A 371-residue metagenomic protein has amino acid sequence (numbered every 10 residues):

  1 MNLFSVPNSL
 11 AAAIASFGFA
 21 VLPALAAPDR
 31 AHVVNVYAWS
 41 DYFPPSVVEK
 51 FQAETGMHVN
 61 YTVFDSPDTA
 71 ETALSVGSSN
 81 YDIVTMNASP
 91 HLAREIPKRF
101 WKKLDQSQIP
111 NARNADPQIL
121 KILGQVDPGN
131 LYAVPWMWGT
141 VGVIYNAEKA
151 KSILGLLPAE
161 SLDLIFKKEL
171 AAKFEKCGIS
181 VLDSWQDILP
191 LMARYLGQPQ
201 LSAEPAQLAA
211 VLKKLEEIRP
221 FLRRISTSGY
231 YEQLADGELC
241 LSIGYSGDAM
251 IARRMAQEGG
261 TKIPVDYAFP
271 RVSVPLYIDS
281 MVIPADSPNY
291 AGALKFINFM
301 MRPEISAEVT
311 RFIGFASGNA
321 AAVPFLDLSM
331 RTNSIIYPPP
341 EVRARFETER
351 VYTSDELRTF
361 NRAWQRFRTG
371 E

Functional and structural regions predicted by a protein language model:
N2, S9-P23: Bacterial N-terminal signal peptides
A26-E95: Early extracytoplasmic/lumenal segment of secretory-pathway proteins
Y81-M86, R223-R224, C240-Y245: Paired acidic/hydrophobic, glycine-rich loop segments that form the ligand-binding mouth/hinge of periplasmic-binding
N87-L92, I96-F221, S228-A235: Extracytoplasmic ligand-binding site segments that recognize negatively charged/polar headgroups
P90-R94, L241-K262: A ligand-binding cleft/hinge motif common to bilobed small-molecule-binding domains
L208-E217, R223, T261-S287, R331: Periplasmic-binding protein-like
D279, P284-R345: Mature extracytoplasmic/periplasmic domains
P340-E371: Conserved C-terminal helix/tail region of periplasmic/extracytoplasmic solute-binding proteins
